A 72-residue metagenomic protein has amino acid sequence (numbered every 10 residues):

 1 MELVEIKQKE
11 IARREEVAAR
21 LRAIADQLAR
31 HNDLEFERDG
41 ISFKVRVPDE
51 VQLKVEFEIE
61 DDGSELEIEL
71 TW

Functional and structural regions predicted by a protein language model:
M1-K7, F36-E37, I41-W72: N-terminal intrinsically disordered, cationic/polar leader segments that include organellar targeting peptides
I11-E15: Ordered, soluble secondary-structure elements with a strong preference for glycine-centered loop motifs and nearby
